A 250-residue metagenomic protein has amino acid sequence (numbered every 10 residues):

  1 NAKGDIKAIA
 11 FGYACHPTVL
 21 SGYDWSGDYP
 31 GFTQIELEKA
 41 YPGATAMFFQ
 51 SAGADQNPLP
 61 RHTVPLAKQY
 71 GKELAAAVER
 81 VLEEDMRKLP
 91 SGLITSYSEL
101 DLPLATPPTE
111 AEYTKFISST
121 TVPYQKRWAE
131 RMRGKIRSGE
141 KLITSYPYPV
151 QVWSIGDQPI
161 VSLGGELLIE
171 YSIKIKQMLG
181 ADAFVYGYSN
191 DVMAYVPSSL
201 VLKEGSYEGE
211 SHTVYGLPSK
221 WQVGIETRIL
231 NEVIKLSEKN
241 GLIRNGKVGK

Functional and structural regions predicted by a protein language model:
N1-K250: Non-catalytic substrate/cofactor recognition surfaces at enzyme active-site rims
